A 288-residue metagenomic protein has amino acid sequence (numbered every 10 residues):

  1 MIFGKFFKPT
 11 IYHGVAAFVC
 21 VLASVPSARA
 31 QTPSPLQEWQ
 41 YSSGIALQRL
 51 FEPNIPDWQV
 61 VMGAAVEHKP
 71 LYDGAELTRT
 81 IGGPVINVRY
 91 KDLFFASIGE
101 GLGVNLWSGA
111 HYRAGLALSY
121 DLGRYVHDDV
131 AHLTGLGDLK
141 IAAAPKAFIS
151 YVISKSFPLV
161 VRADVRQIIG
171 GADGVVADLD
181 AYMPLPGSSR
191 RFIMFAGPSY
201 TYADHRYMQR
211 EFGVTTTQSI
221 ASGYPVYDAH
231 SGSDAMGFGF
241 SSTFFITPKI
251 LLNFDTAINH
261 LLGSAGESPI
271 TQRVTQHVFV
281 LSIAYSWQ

Functional and structural regions predicted by a protein language model:
M1-I55, Q288: Cleavable N-terminal export/targeting peptides
A30-F94: Short glycine/proline- and aromatic-enriched beta-strand/turn motifs that initiate or cap beta-hairpins
T32, G83-N87, A181, V274-Q288: Outer-membrane beta-barrel "beta-signal"
P33-Q40, G44, Y151, I168-G266 (+2 more regions): Outer-membrane beta-barrel transmembrane domain signature
W58, T78-P84, A110, L139-P145 (+4 more regions): Residues that define the transmembrane beta-barrel architecture of outer-membrane proteins
V60, D92-A96, Y112, K155-V161 (+3 more regions): Repeated loop/turn-to-beta-strand initiation elements of outer-membrane beta-barrel proteins
V60-H68, I98-E100, L116-Y120, A147 (+3 more regions): Transmembrane beta-barrel strands of outer-membrane/channel proteins
D73-L77, F95-S97, G109, G123-D129 (+3 more regions): Outer-membrane beta-barrel proteins
